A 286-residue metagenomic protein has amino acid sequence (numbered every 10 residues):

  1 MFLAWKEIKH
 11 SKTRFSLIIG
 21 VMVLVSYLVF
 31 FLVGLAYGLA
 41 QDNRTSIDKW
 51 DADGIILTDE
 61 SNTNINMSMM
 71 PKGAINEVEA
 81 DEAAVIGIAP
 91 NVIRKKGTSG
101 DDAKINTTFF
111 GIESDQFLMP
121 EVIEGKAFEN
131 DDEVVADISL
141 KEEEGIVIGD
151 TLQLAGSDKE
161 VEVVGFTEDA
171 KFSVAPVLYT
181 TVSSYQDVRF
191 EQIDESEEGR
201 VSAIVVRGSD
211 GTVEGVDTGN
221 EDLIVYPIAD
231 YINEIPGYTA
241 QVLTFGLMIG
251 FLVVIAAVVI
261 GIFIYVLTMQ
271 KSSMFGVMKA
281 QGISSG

Functional and structural regions predicted by a protein language model:
M1-V29, A40, E234-I235: N-terminal Sec/SRP start-transfer signal
R14, Y27-D53: Alpha-helical transmembrane segments
I18-L28, F245-I262: Alpha-helical transmembrane segments of integral membrane proteins
T45-K96, N106-T108: Membrane-proximal extracellular/periplasmic loop immediately following the first transmembrane helix
P71-A74, I123, D150-T151, V213-D222: Short amphipathic alpha-helices in soluble, non-transmembrane regions that often serve as interface/regulatory elements
I105-D115, P120-Y185: Hydrophobic secondary-structure segments that place a key small or acidic residue at a functional site
S157, F166-L252: Mechanotransmission and gating elements of multispan inner-membrane complexes involved in transport and envelope
V259-G286: Interfacial "coupling" helices/loops that link adjacent transmembrane helices in transporter permeases
